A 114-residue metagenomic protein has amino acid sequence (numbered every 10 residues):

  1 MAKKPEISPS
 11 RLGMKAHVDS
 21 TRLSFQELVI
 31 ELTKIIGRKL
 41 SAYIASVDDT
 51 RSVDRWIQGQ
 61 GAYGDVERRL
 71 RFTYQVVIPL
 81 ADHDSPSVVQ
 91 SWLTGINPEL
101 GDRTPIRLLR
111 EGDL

Functional and structural regions predicted by a protein language model:
M1-L114: Non-transmembrane "mature" sequence context
